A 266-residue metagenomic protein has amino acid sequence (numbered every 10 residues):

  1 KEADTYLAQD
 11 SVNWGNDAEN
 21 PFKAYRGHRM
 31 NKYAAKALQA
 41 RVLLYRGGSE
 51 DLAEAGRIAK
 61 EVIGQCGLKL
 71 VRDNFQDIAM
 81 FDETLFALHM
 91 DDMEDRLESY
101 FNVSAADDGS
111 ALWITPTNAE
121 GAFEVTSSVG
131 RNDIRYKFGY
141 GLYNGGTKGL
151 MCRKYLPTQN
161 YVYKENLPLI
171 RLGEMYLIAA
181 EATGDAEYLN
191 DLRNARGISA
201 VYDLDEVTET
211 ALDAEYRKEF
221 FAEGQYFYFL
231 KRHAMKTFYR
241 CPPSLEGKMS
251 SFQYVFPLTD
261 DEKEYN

Functional and structural regions predicted by a protein language model:
K1-N102, W113, T126-N266: Acidic/polar-rich alpha-helix caps and helix-coil junctions
A106-F123, G130: Short, cationic low-complexity segments
